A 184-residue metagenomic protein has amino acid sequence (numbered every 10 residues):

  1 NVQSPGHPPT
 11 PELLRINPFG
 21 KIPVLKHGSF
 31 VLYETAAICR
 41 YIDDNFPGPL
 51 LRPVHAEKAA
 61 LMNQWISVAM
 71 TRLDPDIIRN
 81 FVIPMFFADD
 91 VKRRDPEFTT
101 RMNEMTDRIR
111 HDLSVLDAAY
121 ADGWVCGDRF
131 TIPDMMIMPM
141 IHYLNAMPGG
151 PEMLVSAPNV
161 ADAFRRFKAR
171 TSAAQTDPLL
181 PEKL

Functional and structural regions predicted by a protein language model:
N1-T100: GST-like domain detector, emphasizing the conserved glutathione-binding G-site in the N-terminal thioredoxin-like
L25, I38, M62, L116 (+2 more regions): Residue-level signal for nonpolar/aromatic packing positions in well-ordered secondary structure
A37, N159, S172: Residue-level recognition of oxygen-bearing side chains
D43-P47, A121, A169: Residues at helix-coil transition
T71-K168: GST-like fold's C-terminal all-alpha helical module
T176: Charged phosphate-binding loop/patch that engages nucleotide di/tri-phosphates or the phosphate backbone of nucleic
P181-L184: C-terminal helix/juxtamembrane-tail motif
